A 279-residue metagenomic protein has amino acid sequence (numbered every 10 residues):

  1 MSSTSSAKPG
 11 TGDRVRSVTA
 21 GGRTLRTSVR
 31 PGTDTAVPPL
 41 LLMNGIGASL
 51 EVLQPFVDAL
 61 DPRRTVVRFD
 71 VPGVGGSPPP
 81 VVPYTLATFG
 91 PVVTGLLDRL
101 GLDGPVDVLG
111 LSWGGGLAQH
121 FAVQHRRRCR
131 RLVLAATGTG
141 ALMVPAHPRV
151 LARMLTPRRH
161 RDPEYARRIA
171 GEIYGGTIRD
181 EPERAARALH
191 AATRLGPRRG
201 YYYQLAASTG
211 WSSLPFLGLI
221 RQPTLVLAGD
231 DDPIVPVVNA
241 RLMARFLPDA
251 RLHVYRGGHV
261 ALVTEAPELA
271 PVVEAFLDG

Functional and structural regions predicted by a protein language model:
R23-P78: Conserved HGGG/HGGXW glycine-rich cap/lid loop of the alpha/beta-hydrolase fold
R68-L109: Active-site loop/oxyanion-hole signature of alpha/beta-hydrolase fold enzymes
G110, G114, A118: Gly/Ala-rich beta-loop-alpha elbow adjacent to hydrolase catalytic centers
Q119, V123, C129-R159: Flexible "cap/lid" loop of the alpha/beta hydrolase fold
P163-F216: Conserved alpha/beta-hydrolase catalytic His-Asp/Glu region
I220, V226-A228: Short beta-strand/loop motif that positions the catalytic acidic residue of the alpha/beta-hydrolase fold
D231-V235: Acidic catalytic loop of the alpha/beta-hydrolase fold
A250-G279: Catalytic active-site module of serine/aspartate enzymes centered on a nucleophile-bearing elbow/loop
